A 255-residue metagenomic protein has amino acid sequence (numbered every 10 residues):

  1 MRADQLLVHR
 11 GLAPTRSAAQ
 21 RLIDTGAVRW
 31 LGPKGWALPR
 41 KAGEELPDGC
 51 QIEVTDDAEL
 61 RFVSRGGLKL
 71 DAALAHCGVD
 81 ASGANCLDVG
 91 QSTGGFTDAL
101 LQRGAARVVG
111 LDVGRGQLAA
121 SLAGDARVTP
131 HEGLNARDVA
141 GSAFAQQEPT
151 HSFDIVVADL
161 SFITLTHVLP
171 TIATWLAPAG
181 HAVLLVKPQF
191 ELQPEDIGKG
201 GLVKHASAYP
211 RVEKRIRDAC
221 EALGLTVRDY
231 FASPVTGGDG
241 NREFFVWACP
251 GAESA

Functional and structural regions predicted by a protein language model:
S17-A72, H76-V79: S4-like RNA-binding module at protein N-termini
A81-S92, L100, V109: Conserved class I S-adenosyl-L-methionine
S92-T97, G114: Residues at the N-terminus of the alpha-helix immediately C-terminal to the conserved SAM/SAH-binding loop
V109-H167: S-adenosyl-L-methionine
T166-V183: A short glycine-rich, Lys/Arg-flanked "PGG" loop and its adjoining helix->strand segment in the class I
P188-H205: Short, glycine-/aromatic-enriched active-site segment of Class I SAM-dependent methyltransferases
Y209-L223: Short alpha-helix
P234-A255: Core SAM-dependent methyltransferase catalytic element
